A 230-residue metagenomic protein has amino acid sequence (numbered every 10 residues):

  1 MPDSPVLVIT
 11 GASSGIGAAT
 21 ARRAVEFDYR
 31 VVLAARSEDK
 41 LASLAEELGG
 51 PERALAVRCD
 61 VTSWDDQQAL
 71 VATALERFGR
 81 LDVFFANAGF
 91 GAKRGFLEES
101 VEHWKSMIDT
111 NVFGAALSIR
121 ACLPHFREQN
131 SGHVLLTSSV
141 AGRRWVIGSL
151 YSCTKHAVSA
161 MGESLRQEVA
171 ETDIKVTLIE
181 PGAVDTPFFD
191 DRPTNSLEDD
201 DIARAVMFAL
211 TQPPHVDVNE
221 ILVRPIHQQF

Functional and structural regions predicted by a protein language model:
S13-S14: Conserved glycine-rich cofactor-binding loop
F27-L44: Conserved glycine-rich Rossmann-like NAD(P)H-binding loop of the short-chain dehydrogenase/reductase
D39, R58-A69, V101: The beta1-alpha1 cofactor-binding region of Rossmann-like NAD(H)/NADP(H)-dependent oxidoreductases
G95-F96, H103-K105: Substrate-binding pocket helix/loop in short-chain dehydrogenase/reductase
I119, T154-K155: Active-site helix of classical SDR
S139: Residue(s) in the substrate-gating loop at a strand-loop-helix junction that position the organic substrate next
E171-I174, L178-I179, T186, P193-F230: C-terminal helical subdomain
